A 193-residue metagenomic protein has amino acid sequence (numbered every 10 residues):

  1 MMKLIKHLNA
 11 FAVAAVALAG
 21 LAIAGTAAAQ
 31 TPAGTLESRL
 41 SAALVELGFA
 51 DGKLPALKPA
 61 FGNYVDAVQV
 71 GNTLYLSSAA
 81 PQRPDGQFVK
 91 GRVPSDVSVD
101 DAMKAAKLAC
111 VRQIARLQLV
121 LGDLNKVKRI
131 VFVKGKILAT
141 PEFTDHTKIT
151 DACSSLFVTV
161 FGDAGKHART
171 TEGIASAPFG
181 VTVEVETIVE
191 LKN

Functional and structural regions predicted by a protein language model:
M1-M2, N125: Intrinsically disordered, low-complexity regions
M2-A15: Bacterial N-terminal signal peptides that target proteins for export
A12-A28: Hydrophobic alpha-helical targeting segments used for export or membrane insertion
I23-V111, L119-K134, A139-N193: N-terminal presequence-like segments and the immediate start of the first folded domain
I114: Glycine-rich active-site/cofactor-binding loop and its immediate structural neighborhood
